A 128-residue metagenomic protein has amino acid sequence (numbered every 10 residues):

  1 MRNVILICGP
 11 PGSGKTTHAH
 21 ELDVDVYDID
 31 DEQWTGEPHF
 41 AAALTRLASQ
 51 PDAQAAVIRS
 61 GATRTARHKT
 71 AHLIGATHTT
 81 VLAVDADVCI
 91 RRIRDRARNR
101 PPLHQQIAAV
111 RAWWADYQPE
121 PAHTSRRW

Functional and structural regions predicted by a protein language model:
M1-R2: Phosphate-binding P-loop
I7: Hydrophobic anchor at the beta1->P-loop junction of P-loop NTPases
G12-K15: Conserved glycine(s) of the Walker
T17-A55, A62: Conserved substrate/cofactor phosphate-moiety recognition/catalytic segment in nucleotide-dependent phosphotransferases
T35-G36, R59-W128: Replace "adjacent to P-loop NTPase cores in ATP/GTP-dependent enzymes" with "adjacent to NTP-binding cores
